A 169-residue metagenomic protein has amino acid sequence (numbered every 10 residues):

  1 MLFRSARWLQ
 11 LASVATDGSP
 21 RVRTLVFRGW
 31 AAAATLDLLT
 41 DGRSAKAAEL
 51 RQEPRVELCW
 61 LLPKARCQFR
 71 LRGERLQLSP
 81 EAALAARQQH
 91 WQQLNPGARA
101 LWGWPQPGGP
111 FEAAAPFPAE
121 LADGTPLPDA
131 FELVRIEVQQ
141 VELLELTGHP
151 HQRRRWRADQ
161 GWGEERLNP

Functional and structural regions predicted by a protein language model:
S5-Q10, P116-P118: Short Pro/Gly-enriched beta-strand edge/turn motifs at strand-loop
R7-L9, R23, P54, D129-E132 (+1 more regions): Short beta-strand or tight-loop elements that sit immediately N-terminal to catalytic metal-binding acidic residues
W8-R21, L25-G29: Active-site and channel-lining beta-strand-loop segments that bind or position nucleotide-derived/phosphorylated
S13-D17, W60-K64, E145-G148, A158: Short acidic, glycine-rich loop/turn motifs
R21, E49-Q52, L146-H149: Short glycine/proline-enriched turns and hinge-like loops at secondary-structure junctions
R28-R66: A short mixed-secondary-structure module that forms the rim of ligand-binding clefts
C67-P169: Charged, gly/pro-rich active-site loop segments
